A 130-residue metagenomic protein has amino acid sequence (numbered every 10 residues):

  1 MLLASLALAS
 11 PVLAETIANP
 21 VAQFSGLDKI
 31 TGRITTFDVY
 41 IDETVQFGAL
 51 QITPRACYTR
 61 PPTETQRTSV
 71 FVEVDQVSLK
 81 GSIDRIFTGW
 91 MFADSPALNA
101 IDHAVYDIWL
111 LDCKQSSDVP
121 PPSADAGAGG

Functional and structural regions predicted by a protein language model:
A4, A9-P11: N-terminal signal peptide c-region/cleavage motif recognized by signal peptidases
P11-G130: N- and C-terminal low-complexity/disordered segments
